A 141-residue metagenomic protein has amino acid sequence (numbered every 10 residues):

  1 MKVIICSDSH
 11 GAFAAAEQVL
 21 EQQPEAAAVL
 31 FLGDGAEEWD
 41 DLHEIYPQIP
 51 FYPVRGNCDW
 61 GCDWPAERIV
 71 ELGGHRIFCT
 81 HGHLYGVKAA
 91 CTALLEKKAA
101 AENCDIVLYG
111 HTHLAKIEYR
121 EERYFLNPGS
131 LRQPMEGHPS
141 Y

Functional and structural regions predicted by a protein language model:
M1-I49, D59-G61, P65-A66, H138-Y141: N-terminal active-site segment of His-dependent metallophosphoesterases
M1-V3, I69-F78, Y119-F125: Beta-strand-turn-beta hairpins that frame and shape the catalytic cleft of phosphate-ester-processing enzymes
I5-S7, A28-D34, Y52-N57, C79-H81 (+2 more regions): Active-site neighborhood of phospho(di)ester-bond hydrolases with catalytic His/Asp-centered motifs
G11, E37, L84, L114 (+1 more regions): Short active-site segment of divalent metal-dependent hydrolases/proteases that encodes the spacing between
Q18-E21, D40-E44, E67-R68, L95-K98 (+2 more regions): Short, flexible, glycine/charge-rich loop motifs used to bind or transfer phosphoryl groups or to couple energy/partner
P24-A28, Y46-P50, H75, N103-C104 (+1 more regions): Short glycine/proline-enriched coil/turn segments at helix->beta-strand junctions
Y52, K88-Y141: Conserved beta-sheet core of the metallophosphoesterase superfamily
Y52-E102: Helix-adjacent hinge/juxtasegments
